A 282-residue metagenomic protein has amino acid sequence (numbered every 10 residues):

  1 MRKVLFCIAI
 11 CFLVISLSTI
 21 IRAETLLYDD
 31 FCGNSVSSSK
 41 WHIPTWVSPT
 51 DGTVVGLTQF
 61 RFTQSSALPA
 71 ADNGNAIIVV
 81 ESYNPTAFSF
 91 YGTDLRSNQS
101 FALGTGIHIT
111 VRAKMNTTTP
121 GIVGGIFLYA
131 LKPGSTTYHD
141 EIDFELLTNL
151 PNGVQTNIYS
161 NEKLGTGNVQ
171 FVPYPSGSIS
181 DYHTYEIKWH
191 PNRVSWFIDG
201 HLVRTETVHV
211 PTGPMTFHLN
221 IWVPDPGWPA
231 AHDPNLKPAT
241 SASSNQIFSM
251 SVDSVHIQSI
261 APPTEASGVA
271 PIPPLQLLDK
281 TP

Functional and structural regions predicted by a protein language model:
M1-V4: Positively charged n-region of N-terminal signal peptides that target proteins for export
F6-C7, N116: General helical structural elements
C7-S16: Bacterial N-terminal signal peptides
L17-A23: Sec/Tat signal peptide C-region and signal peptidase I cleavage site
E24-T281: GH16 jelly-roll
